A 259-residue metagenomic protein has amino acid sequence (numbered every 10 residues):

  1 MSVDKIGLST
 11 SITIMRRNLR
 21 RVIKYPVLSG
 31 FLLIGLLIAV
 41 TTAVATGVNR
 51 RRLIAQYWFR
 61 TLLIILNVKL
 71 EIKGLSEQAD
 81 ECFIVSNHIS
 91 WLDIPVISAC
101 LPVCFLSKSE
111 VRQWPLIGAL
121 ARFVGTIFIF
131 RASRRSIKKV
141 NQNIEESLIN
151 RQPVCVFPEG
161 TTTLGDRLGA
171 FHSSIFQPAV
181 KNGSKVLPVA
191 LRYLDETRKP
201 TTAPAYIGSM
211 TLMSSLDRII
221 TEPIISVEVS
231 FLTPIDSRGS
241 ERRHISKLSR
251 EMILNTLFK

Functional and structural regions predicted by a protein language model:
T10-E71, A119-V124, E222: A transmembrane-helix-recognition feature enriched in membrane-embedded lipid enzymes and envelope glyco-/phospholipid
G35-R50, L63-I65, Q78-R134: Catalytic core of membrane glycerolipid acyltransferases/transacylases, capturing the structured, soluble-facing
E81-F83, T126, P153-F157, K185 (+1 more regions): Residue-level preference for the first positions of well-ordered beta-strands
K108, I129, F157, V189-R192: Generic beta-sheet signal
G118, D166-L248: A cross-family acyltransferase "interaction/gating" segment
S147-F176: Catalytic-site beta-strand/loop segments enriched in glycine and acidic/polar residues
